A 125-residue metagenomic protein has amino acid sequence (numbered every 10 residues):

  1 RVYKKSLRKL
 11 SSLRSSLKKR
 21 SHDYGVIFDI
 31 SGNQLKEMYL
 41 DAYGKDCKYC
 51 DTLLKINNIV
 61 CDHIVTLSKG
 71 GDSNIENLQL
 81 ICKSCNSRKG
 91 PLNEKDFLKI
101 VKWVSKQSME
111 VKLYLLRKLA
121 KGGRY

Functional and structural regions predicted by a protein language model:
R1-L54, L98-L116: Contiguous alpha-helical segments
D23, A42-G44, S68-K69, R88 (+1 more regions): Intrinsically disordered, low-complexity segments enriched in small/polar residues
V26, N33, G71-D72, P91 (+1 more regions): Intrinsically disordered, low-complexity regions
M38, I64-V65, S84: N-terminal hydrophobic or amphipathic segments with adjacent small-residue motifs that include Sec signal peptides
D46-L80, K89-P91: Histidine-centered nuclease catalytic patch
E76-Y125: A detector for short metal-coordination/catalytic motifs
